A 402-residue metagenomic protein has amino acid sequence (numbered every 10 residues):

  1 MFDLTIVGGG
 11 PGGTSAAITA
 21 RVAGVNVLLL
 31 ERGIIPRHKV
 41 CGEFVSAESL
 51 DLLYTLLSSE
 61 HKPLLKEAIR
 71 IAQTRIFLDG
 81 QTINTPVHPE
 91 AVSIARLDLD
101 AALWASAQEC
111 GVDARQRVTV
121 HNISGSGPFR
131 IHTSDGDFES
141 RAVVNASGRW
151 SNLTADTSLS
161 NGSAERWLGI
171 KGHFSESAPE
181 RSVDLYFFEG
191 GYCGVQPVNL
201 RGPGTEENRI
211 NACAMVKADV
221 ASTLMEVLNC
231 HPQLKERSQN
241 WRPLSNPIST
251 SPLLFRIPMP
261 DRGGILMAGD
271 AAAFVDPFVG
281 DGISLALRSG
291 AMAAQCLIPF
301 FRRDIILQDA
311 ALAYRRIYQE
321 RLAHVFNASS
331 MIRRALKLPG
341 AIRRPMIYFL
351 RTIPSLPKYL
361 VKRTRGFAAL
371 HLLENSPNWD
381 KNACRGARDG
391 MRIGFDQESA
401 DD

Functional and structural regions predicted by a protein language model:
M1-L4, V22-A23, M391-E398: Extreme N-terminal leader/targeting segments of oxidoreductases
T5, G9, R21-C41: Glycine-rich FAD pyrophosphate-binding loop
V7, N145-A146, M267: Redox-cofactor binding/interface segments in oxidoreductases and associated redox assembly factors
G13-T14: N-terminal Rossmann-fold NAD(P) dinucleotide-binding loop
S46-W104: A conserved beta-strand/loop capping segment in the N-terminal third of enzymes that catalyze redox or closely related
S106-N240: Predominantly flavin-linked oxidoreductase catalytic cores and closely associated redox partners
A218-L297, F301-R302: FAD/FMN-dependent oxidoreductases across multiple families
Q295-D402: C-terminal helical "tail/cap" subdomain of flavin- and related membrane-associated enzymes
